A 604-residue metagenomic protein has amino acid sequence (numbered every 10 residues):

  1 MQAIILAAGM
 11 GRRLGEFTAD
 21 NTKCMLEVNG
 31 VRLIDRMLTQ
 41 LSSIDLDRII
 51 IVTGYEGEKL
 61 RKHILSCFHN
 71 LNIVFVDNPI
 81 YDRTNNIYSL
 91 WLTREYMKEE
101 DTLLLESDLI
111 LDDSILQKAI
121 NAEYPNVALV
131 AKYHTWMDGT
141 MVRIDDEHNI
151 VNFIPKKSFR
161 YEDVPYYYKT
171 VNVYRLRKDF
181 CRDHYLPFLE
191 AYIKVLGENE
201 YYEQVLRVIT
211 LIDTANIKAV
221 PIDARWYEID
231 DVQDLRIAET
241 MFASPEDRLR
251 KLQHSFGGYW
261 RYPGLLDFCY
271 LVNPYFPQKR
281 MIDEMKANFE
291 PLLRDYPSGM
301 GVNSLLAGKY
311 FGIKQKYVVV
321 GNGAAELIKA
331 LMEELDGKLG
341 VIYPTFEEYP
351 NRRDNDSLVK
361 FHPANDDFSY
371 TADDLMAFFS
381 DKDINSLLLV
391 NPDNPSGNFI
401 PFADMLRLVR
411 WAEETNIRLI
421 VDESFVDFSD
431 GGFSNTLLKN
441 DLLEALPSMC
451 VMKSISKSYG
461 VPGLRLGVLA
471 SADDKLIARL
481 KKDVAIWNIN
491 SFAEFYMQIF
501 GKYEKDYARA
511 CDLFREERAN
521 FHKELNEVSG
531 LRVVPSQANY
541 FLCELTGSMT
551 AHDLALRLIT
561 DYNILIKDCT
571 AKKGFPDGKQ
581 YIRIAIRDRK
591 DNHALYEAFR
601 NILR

Functional and structural regions predicted by a protein language model:
M1-L60: N-terminal glycine-rich phosphate-binding loop and ensuing alpha1 helix
F68-T140: Conserved beta-loop-beta/alpha segment of the NTase-like Rossmann-fold superfamily that binds/positions NTPs
D112-L196: Conserved core of the sugar-phosphate nucleotidyltransferase
K118-A122, S369-D383, P395-S458: Active-site pre-lysine segment of PLP-dependent enzymes
Y168-T170, Q278, G299, S448-E527 (+1 more regions): PLP-dependent aminotransferase class I/II
I237-D295, K382-D383: N-terminal "arm"/small-domain region of PLP-dependent enzymes with the aminotransferase-like
P277, A403, T560-D561, I566 (+1 more regions): PLP-dependent enzyme catalytic core of the Aspartate aminotransferase-like
R515, V528-Y562: Conserved PLP-binding catalytic core of the aspartate aminotransferase-like
